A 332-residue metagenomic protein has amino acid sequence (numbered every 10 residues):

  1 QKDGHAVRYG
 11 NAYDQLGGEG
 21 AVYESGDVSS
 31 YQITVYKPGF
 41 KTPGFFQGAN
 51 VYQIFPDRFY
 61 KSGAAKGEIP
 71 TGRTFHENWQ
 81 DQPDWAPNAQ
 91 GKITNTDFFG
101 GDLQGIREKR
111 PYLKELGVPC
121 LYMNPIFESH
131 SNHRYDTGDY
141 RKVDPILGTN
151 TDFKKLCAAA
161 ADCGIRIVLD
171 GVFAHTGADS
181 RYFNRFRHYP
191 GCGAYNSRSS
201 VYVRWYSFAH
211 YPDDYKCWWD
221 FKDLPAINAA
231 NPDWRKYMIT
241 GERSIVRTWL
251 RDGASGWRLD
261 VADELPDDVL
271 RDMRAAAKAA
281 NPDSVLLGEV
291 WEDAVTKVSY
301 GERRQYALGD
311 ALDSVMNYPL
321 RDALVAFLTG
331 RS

Functional and structural regions predicted by a protein language model:
Q1-R166, T176, R181-N184, K236: N-terminal structural segment of carbohydrate-active enzymes
Y36, F55-D57, A230, E289 (+1 more regions): Structured loops at beta-to-helix junctions and adjacent beta-edge loops in soluble globular domains
Q47, G63-E77, N132-I146, F173-K216 (+1 more regions): Aromatic- and acidic-residue-enriched segments that line the glycan-binding/catalytic groove of carbohydrate-active
F55-D57, N124-I126, G171-V172, D260-V261 (+1 more regions): Active-site-proximal beta-strand/loop segments in catalytic clefts of secreted hydrolases
P83, R181-D252, R258, A262: Active-site-adjacent "subsite" loops/lids of carbohydrate-active enzymes
D102, I106-K109, D152, L156 (+4 more regions): Alpha-helical packing segments of well-folded alpha/beta enzyme cores
C157-R166, A174-H175, S180-G191, I245-R247 (+2 more regions): Active-site-proximal helices and loops of the catalytic beta/alpha 8
